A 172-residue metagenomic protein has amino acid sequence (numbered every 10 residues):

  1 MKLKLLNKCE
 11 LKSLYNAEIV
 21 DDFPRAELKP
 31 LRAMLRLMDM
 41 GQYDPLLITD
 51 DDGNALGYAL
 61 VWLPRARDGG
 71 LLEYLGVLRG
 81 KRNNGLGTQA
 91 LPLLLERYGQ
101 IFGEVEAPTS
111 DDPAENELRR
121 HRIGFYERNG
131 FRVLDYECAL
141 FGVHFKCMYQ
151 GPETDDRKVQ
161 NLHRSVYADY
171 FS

Functional and structural regions predicted by a protein language model:
M1-A33, T49, K146-C147, R157-S172: Short amphipathic alpha-helix that is part of the acyltransferase structural core
A26-G76: A conserved beta-strand-loop-helix scaffold within acyl/acetyltransferase catalytic domains
Y43, V143-M148: Short hydrophobic/aromatic beta-strand or adjacent loop that forms the aromatic wall/cage of a ligand/substrate-binding
L60, Q89-L93, P113-N116: Hydrophobic, well-ordered beta-alpha structural blocks that scaffold small-molecule cofactor pockets
V77, N83-R97: Conserved acetyl-CoA-binding loop-helix of GNAT-fold acetyltransferases
R97-L118: Conserved GNAT acetyl-CoA-binding A-motif
R120-R122, C138-H144: Short glycine/proline-centered loop/turn elements that form peptide/ligand docking sites
G124-L134: Conserved acetyl-CoA-binding loop of GNAT-fold acetyltransferases
